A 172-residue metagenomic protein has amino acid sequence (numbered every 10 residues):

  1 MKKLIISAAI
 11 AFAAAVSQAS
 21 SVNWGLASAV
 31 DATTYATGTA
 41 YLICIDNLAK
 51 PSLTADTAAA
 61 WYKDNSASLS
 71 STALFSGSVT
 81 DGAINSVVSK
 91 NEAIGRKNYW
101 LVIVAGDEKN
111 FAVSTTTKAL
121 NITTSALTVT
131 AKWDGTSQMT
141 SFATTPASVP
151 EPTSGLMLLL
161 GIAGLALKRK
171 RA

Functional and structural regions predicted by a protein language model:
K3-S20, T140-L160: Short, threonine-centered small-residue motifs that mark membrane-proximal processing/anchoring sites and TM-junction
S20-S148: Mature extracellular "passenger" or substrate-interacting domains of secreted, surface-exposed proteins
A163: Conserved Rossmann-like nucleotide-cofactor binding loop
A166-A172: C-terminal membrane-anchoring or membrane-association module
